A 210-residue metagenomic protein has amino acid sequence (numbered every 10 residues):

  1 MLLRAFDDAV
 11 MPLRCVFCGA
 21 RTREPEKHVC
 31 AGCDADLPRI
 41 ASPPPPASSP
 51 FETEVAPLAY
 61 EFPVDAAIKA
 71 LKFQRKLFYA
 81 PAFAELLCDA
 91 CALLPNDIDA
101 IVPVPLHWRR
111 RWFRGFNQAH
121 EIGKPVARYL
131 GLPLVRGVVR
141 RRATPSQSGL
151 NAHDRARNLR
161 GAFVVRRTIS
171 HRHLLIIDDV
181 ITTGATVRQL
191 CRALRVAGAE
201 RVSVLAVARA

Functional and structural regions predicted by a protein language model:
M1-D178, T182-A210: Glycine-rich phosphate/pyrophosphate-handling loop used in enzymes and phosphotransfer proteins
